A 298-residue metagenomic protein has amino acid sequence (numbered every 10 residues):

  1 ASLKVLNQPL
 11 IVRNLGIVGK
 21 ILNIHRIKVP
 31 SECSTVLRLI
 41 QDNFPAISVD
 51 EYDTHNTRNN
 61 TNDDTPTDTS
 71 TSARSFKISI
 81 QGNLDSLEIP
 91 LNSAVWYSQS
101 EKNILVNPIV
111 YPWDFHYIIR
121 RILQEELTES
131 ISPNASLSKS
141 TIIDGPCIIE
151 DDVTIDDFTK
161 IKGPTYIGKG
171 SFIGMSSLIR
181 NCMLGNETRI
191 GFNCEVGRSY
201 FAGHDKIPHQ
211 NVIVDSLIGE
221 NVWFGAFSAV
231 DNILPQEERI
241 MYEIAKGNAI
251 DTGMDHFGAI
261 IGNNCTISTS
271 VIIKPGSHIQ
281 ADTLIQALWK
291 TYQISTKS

Functional and structural regions predicted by a protein language model:
A1-N134, S277, A281-D282, L288 (+1 more regions): Terminal amphipathic alpha-helical/low-complexity segments used for targeting or macromolecular assembly
S2, V106, I143-G145, I161 (+2 more regions): Short N-terminal micro-motifs specific to bacterial/archaeal maturation and metal-cluster initiation sites
K4-L6, Y166, M183, I250: Short, flexible loop segments at the rims of nucleotide/cofactor-binding pockets, characterized by
D114, Q124-D152, D157: Alpha-solenoid helical-repeat scaffolds
D152-E195, Y200: Acidic, glycine-rich loop-and-beta core segments that form the ion-binding/anion-interacting portion of active sites
G191-S298: Glycine-rich hexapeptide-repeat left-handed beta-helix
